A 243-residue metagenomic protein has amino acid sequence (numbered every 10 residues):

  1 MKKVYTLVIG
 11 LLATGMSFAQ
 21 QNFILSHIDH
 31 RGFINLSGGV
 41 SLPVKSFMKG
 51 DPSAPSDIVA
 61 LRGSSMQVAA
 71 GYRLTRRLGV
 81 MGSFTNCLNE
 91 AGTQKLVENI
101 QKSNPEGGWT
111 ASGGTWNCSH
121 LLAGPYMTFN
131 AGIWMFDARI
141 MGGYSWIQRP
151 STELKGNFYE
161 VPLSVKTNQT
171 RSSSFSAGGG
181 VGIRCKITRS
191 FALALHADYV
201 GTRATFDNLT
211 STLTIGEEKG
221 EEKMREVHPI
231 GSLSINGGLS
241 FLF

Functional and structural regions predicted by a protein language model:
M1-H30: Cleavable N-terminal export/targeting peptides
Q20-R73, G79, S232-F243: Short glycine/proline- and aromatic-enriched beta-strand/turn motifs that initiate or cap beta-hairpins
G32, S64, L78, S119-L121 (+3 more regions): Hydrophobic core residues within well-ordered beta-strands of beta-rich domains
L36-V40, V68-Y72, F84-N86, A123-F129 (+4 more regions): Residues on the lipid-exposed face of transmembrane beta-strands in outer-membrane beta-barrel proteins
P43-L61, T85-H120, S145-S174, T202-N236: Extracellular/periplasm-exposed beta-strand and loop segments of Gram-negative cell-envelope proteins, dominated by
R77-G82, I133-M135, S190-L193: Repeated loop/turn-to-beta-strand initiation elements of outer-membrane beta-barrel proteins
I133-D137, R149-S151: Short, structured loop/turn "capping" segments at alpha-beta junctions
C185-A194, R203-L209: Substrate-binding/catalytic groove segments of enzymes that remodel or degrade extracellular structural polymers
